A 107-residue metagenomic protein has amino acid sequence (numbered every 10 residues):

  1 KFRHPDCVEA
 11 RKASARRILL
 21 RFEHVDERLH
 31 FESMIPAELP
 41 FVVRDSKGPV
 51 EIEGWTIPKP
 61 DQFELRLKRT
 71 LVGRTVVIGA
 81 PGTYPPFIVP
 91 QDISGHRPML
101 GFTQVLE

Functional and structural regions predicted by a protein language model:
K1-I35: Surface beta-strand/loop "capping" patches
V25-D26, L71, G82-Y84: Acidic glycine-/aspartate-rich tracts in secreted/extracellular proteins
L29-E51: Short, surface-exposed alpha-helix to beta-strand junction/turn motifs within ectodomains of secreted and cell-envelope
V50-K59: Solvent-exposed serine/threonine-rich low-complexity stretches and specific carbohydrate-binding patches
D61-F63: Short strand-edge motifs at loop-to-beta-strand transitions and within beta-strands of extracellular beta-rich domains
K68-R74: Surface-exposed, short loops/turns at beta-strand junctions within beta-sandwich domains
A80-I93: Short acidic/polar inter-strand loop motif in beta-rich domains
Q91-E107: Short beta-strand elements
